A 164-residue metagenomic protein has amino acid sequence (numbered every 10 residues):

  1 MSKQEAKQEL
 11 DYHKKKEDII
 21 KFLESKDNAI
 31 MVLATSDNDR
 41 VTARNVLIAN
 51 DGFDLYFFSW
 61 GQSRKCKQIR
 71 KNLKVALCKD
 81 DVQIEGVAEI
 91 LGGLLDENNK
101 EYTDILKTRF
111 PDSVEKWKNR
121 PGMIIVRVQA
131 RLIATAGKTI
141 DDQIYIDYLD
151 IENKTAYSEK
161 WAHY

Functional and structural regions predicted by a protein language model:
S2-D11, Q83-Y164: Charged, gly/pro-rich active-site loop segments
Q4-I30: Short, basic/aromatic recognition patches
K21-N38, V75-L77: A short, Trp-centered hydrophobic/proline-enriched beta-strand micro-motif
L23, I69, I105-L106: A generic structural signal for nonpolar/aromatic side chains embedded in well-ordered alpha-helices
A34-S36, A49, C78-D80, A136-K138: A generic structural motif
V41, L55-Y56, I133, A156: Hydrophobic residues embedded in beta-strands of well-ordered beta-sheets
N45-L47, I125: Short, surface-exposed charged micro-motifs
A49-Q83: A short mixed-secondary-structure module that forms the rim of ligand-binding clefts
